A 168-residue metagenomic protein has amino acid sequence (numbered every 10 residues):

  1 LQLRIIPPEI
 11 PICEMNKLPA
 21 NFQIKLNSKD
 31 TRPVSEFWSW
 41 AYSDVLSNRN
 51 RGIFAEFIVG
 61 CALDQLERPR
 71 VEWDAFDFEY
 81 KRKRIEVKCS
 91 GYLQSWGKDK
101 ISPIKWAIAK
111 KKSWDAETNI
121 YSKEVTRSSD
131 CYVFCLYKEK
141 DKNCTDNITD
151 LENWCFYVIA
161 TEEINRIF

Functional and structural regions predicted by a protein language model:
L1-K83, K88-F168: Nucleic-acid endonuclease domains
